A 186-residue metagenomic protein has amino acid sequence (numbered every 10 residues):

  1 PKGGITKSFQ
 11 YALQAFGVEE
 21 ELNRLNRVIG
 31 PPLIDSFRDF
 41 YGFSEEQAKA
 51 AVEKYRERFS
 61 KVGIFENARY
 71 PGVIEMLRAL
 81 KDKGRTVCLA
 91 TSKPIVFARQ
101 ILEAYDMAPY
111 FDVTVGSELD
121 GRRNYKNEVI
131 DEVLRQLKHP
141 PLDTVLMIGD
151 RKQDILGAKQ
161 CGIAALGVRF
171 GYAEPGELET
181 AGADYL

Functional and structural regions predicted by a protein language model:
P1-E75, K83, V96: N-terminal helical cap/lid subdomain that shapes the substrate entry/recognition surface in HAD-like hydrolases
E19, M107-D112, P140: Conserved H-loop
R24-N26, A108-R123: A short, structured active-site edge motif that brings together acidic residues
I74-D82, L134, I155-Q160: Surface-exposed amphipathic alpha-helices with a cationic face
T91-K93: Conserved phosphate-coupling serine/threonine residues in phosphotransfer and NTP-handling enzymes
A98-A104: Distinct, well-ordered alpha-helical segments
K126-I155: Conserved Lys-Pro-Asp/Glu-containing loop-to-beta segment of HAD-superfamily phosphomonoesterases, centered on
L146-Y185: Acidic, Mg2+-coordinating phosphoryl-transfer loop and its flanking beta/alpha structural elements, shared across
